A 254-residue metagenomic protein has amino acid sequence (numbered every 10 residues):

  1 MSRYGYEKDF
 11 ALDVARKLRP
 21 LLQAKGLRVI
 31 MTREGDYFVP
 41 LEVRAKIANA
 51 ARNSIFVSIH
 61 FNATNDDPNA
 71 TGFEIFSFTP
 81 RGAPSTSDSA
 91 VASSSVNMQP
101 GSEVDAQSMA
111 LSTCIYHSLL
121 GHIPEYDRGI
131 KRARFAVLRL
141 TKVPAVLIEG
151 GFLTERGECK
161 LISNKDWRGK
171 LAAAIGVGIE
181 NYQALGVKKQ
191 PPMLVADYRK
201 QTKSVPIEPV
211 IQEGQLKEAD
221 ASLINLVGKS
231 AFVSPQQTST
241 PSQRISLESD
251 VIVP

Functional and structural regions predicted by a protein language model:
S2-F232, R244, E248: Active-site-proximal helix/loop segments of hydrolytic enzymes
P235-Q237, Q243-R244, S249-P254: Long, low-hydrophobicity ectodomains and other hydrophilic envelope-associated domains
